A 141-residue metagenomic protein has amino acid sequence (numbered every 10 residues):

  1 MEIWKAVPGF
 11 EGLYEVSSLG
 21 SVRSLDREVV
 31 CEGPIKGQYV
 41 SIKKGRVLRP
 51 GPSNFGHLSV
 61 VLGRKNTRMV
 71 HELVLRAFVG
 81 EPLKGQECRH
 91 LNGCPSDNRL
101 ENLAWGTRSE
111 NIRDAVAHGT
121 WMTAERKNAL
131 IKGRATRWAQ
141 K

Functional and structural regions predicted by a protein language model:
M1-C88, N92-K141: Conserved recognition-core residues within compact binding domains
